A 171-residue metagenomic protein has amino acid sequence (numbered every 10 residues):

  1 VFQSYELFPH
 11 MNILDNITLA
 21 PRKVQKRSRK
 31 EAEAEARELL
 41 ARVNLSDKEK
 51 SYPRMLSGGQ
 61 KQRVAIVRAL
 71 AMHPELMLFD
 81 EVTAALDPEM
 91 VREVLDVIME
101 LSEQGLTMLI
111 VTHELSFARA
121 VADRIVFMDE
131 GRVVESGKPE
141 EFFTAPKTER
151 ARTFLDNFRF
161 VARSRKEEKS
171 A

Functional and structural regions predicted by a protein language model:
F2-E130, V134-S136: ABC family nucleotide-binding domain
E140-A171: C-terminal boundary and immediately downstream tail of ABC-type ATPase nucleotide-binding domains
